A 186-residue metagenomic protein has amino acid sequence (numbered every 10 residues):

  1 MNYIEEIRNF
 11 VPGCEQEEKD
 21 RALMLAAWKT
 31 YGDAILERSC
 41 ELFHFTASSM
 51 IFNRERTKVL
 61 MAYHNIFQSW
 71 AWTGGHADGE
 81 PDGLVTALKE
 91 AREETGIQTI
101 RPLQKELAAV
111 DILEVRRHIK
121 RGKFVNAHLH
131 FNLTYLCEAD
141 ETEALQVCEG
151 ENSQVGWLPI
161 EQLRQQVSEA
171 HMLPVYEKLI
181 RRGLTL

Functional and structural regions predicted by a protein language model:
M1-I4, L173: Onset of an N-terminal alpha helix
Y3-G13: N-terminal domain-onset segments
P12-S48: Acidic, metal-coordinating catalytic segment for phosphate/diphosphate chemistry, firing primarily on the Nudix
E37-W72: N-terminal strand-loop-strand
G75: Active-site metal-binding loops of divalent metal-dependent hydrolases
D78-H171: Unchanged
V167-L186: Charged phosphate-binding loop/patch that engages nucleotide di/tri-phosphates or the phosphate backbone of nucleic
